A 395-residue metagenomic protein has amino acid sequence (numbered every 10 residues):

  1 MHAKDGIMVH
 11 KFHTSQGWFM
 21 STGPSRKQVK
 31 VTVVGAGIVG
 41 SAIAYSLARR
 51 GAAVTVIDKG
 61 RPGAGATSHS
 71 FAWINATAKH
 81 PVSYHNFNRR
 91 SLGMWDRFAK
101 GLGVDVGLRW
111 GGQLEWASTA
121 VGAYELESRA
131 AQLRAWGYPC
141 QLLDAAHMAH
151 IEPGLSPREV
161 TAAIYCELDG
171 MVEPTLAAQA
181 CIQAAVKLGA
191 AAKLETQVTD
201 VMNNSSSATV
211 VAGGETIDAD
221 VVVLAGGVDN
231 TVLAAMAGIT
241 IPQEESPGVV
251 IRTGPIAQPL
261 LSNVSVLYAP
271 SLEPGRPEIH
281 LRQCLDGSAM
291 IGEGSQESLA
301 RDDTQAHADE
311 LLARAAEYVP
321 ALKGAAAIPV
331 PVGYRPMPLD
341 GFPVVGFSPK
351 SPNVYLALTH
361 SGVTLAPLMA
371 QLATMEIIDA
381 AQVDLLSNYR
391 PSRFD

Functional and structural regions predicted by a protein language model:
M1-V31, R49: Extreme N-terminal leader/targeting segments of oxidoreductases
K30-T55: N-terminal Rossmann-like FAD-binding beta1-loop-alpha1 element of flavoenzymes
Y45-R49, A72-I74, D105-L108, T216 (+2 more regions): Active-site substrate-recognition segment that forms the wall of the catalytic cavity or substrate channel
R49-S68: Glycine-rich FAD pyrophosphate-binding loop
F71-I151, E278, A300, A306 (+1 more regions): Dinucleotide-binding Rossmann-like beta1-alpha1 core, especially the glycine-rich loop that anchors the ADP
V106-A117, Q141-A145, A149-L188, G294-S298 (+2 more regions): Helix-loop-beta segment of a Rossmann-like dinucleotide-binding subdomain
C166-D218: Helical element adjacent to the flavin cofactor pocket in flavoenzyme catalytic cores
E310, A316-D395: C-terminal catalytic lobe of FAD-dependent flavoproteins
